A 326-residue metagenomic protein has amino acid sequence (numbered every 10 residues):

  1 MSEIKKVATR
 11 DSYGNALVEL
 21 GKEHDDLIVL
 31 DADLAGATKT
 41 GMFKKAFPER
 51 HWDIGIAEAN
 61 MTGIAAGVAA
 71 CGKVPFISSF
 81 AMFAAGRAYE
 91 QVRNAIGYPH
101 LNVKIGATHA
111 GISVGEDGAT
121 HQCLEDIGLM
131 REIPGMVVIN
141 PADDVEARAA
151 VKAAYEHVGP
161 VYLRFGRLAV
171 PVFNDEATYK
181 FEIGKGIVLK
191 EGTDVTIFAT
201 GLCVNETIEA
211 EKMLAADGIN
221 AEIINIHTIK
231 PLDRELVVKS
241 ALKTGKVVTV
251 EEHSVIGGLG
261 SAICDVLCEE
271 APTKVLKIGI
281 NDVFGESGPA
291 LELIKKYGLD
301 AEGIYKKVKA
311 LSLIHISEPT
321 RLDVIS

Functional and structural regions predicted by a protein language model:
M1-I4, L313, S317: Short, Lys/Arg-enriched, disordered terminal segments
M1-R164, A169: Thiamine diphosphate
D11, E23-D26, L34-G41, K45 (+2 more regions): Thiamine diphosphate
E58, E90, E125, E146 (+4 more regions): Acidic-residue sensor for enzyme active/binding pockets
G72, G218, T320: Conserved functional loop/turn residues at catalytic and ligand-binding sites
I314-S326: Single conserved hydrophobic/aromatic residue that forms the stacking wall/gate of nucleotide- or nucleobase-binding
